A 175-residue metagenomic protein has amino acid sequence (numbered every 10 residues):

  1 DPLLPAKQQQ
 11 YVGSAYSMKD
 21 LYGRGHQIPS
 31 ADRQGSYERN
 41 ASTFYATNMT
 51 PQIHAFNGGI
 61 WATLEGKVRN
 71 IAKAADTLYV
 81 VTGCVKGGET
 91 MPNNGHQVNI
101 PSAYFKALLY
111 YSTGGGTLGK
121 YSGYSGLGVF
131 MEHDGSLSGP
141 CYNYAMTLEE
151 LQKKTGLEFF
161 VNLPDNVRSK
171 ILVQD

Functional and structural regions predicted by a protein language model:
D1-D175: Domain-level detector of nuclease and nuclease-like folds in predominantly extracellular/periplasmic contexts
